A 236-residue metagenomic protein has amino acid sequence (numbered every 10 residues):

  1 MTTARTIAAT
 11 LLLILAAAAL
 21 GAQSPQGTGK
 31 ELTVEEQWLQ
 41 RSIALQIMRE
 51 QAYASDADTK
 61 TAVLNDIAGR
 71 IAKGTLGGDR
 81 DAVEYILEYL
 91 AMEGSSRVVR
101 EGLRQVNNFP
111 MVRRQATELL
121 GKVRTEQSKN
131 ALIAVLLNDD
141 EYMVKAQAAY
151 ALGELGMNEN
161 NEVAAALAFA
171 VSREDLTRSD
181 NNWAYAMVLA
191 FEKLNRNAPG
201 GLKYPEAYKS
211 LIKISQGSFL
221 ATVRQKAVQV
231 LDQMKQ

Functional and structural regions predicted by a protein language model:
M1-A9: Bacterial N-terminal signal peptides that target proteins for export
A9-A18: Bacterial N-terminal signal peptides
A19-S24, G29: Boundary at the C-terminal end of the N-terminal hydrophobic targeting segment
Q23, K235-Q236: Short, solvent-exposed mixed-charge patches
T28-W38, Y53, A57-G77, L103-V106 (+4 more regions): Structural detector for internal amphipathic alpha-helices that build alpha-solenoid repeat scaffolds
E31-Q51, K73-G102, T125-L137, N158-E174 (+1 more regions): Amphipathic alpha-helical scaffolding segments comprising HEAT/armadillo-like alpha-solenoid repeats
L136, V144-K145: Extended hydrophobic secondary-structure segments
D139-D140, G217-A221: Short coil/turn segments at helix-helix junctions and helix-capping linkers within large alpha-helical proteins
